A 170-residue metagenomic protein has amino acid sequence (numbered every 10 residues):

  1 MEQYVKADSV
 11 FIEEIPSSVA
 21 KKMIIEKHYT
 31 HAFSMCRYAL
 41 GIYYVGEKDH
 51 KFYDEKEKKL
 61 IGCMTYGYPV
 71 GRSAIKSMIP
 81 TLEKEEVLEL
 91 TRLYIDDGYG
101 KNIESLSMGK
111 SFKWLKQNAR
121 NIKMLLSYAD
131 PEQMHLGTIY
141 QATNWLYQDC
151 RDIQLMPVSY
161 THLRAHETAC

Functional and structural regions predicted by a protein language model:
Y4-Y99, K113-N118, M124, A129-Q133: A conserved beta-strand-loop-helix scaffold within acyl/acetyltransferase catalytic domains
Y43, S159-Y160: Short Asp/Glu-rich motifs
Y99-S111: Conserved acetyl-CoA pyrophosphate-binding loop and the N-cap/start of the following alpha-helix in GNAT-like
L106, T168-C170: Alpha-helical hydrophobic packing sites
E132-D149: Conserved active-site alpha-helix within GNAT-family acetyltransferase domains
L146-S159: Conserved catalytic-core motifs of GNAT/GCN5-like acyltransferases
T161-T168: Conserved small/polar residues in nucleotide/adenosyl-binding loops
